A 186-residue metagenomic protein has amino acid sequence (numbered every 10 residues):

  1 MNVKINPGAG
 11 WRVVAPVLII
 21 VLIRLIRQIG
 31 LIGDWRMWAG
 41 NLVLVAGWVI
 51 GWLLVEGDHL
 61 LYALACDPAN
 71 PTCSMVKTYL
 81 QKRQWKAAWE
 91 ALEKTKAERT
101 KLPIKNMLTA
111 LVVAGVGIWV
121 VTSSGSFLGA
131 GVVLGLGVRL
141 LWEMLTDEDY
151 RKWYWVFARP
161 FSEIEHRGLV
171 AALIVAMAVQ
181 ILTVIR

Functional and structural regions predicted by a protein language model:
M1-R186: N-terminal membrane-targeting hydrophobic helices
